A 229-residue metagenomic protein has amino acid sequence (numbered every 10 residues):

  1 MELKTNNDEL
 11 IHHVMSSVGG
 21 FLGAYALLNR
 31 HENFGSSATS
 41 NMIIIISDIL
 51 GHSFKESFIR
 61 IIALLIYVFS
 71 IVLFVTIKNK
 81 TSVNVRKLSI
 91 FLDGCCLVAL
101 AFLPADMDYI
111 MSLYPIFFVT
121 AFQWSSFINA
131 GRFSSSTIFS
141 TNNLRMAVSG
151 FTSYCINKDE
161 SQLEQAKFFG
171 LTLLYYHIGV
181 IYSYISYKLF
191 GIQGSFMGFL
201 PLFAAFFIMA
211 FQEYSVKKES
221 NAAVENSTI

Functional and structural regions predicted by a protein language model:
E2-I229: Alpha-helical transmembrane segments of multi-pass membrane proteins
